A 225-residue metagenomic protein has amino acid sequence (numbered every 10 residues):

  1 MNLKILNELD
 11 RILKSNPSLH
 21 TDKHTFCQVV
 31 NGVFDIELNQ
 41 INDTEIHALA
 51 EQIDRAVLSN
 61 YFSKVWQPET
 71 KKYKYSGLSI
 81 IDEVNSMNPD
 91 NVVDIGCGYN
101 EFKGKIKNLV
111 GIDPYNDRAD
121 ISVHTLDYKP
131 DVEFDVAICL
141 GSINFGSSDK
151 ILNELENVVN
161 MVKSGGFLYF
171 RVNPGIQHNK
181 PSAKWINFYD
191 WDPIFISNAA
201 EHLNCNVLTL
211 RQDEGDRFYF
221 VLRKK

Functional and structural regions predicted by a protein language model:
N2-K129, F167-K225: Class I (Rossmann-like) S-adenosyl-L-methionine-dependent methyltransferase catalytic domain, capturing the SAM-binding
D127, N144-F145: Active-site micro-motifs of SAM-dependent methyltransferase domains
Y128-A137: A short acidic, Gly/Pro-enriched loop at the edge of an enzyme's catalytic core that lines a small-molecule cofactor
C139-S142: A short beta-strand submotif of the Rossmann-like class I SAM-dependent methyltransferase core that lines
F145-N157: A short, conserved alpha-helix within the catalytic core of class I
G146-S147, V162-S164: Helix-to-beta-strand junctions that scaffold the AdoMet/dcAdoMet cofactor pocket in Class I SAM-dependent enzymes
N157-N160, N198-A199: Alpha-helical scaffold elements within enzyme catalytic domains, especially in hydrolases
